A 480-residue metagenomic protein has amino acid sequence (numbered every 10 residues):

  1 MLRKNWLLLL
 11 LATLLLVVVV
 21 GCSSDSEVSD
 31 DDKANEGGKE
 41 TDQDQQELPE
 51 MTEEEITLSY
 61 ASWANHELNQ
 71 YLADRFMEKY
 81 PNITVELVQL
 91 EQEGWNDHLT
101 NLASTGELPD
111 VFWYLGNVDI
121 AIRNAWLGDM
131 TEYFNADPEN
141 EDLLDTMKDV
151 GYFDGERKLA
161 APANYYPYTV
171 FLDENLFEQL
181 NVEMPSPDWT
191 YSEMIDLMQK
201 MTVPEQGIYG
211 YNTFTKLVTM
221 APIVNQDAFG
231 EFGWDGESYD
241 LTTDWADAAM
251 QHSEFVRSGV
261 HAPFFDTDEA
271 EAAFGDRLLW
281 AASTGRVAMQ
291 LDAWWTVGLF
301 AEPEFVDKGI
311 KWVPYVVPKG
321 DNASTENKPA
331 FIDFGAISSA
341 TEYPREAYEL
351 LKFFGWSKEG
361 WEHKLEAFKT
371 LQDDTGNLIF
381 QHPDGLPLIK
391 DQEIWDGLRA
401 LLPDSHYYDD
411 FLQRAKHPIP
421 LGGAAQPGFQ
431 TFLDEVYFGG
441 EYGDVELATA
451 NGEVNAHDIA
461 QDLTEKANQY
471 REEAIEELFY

Functional and structural regions predicted by a protein language model:
V18-G21: C-terminal motif of bacterial Sec signal peptides marking the signal peptidase cleavage site
S23-E50: Short, low-complexity, disordered segments immediately C-terminal to signal peptides in bacterial exported proteins
E47-N65, I83-V88, D110-V111, L159 (+1 more regions): Short, well-ordered beta-strand elements
R75-L143, E178-N181, W280-A281, G285-M289 (+1 more regions): Extracytoplasmic "Venus flytrap"/periplasmic binding protein-like
G116-T169, V313-V316: Hinge/lid segment of periplasmic solute-binding proteins
G155-A163, Y168, E193-M250, L278 (+1 more regions): Extracytoplasmic/periplasmic solute-binding protein
E237-A272, V313, V317-G320: Glycine-centered hinge/linker elements that transmit conformational signals in sensory and ligand-binding systems
L299-D307, A323-P329, I337-G440, L478-F479: C-terminal lobe and pocket-closing loops of periplasmic/extracytoplasmic Venus-flytrap solute-binding proteins
